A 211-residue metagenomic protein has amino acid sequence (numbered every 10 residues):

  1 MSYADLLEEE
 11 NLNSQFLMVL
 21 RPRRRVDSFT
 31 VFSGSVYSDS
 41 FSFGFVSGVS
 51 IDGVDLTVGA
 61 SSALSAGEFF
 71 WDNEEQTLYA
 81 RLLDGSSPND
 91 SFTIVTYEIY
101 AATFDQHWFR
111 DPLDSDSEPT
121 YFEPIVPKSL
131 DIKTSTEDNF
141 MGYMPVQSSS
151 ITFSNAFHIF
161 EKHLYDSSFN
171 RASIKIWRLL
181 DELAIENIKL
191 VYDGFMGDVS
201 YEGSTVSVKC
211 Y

Functional and structural regions predicted by a protein language model:
M1-S38, V95-Y211: Juxtamembrane "anchor/assembly" segments of surface/extracellular structural proteins
R21-E98: Extracellular polysaccharide-degrading/modifying enzymes targeting complex plant/algal/animal polysaccharides
